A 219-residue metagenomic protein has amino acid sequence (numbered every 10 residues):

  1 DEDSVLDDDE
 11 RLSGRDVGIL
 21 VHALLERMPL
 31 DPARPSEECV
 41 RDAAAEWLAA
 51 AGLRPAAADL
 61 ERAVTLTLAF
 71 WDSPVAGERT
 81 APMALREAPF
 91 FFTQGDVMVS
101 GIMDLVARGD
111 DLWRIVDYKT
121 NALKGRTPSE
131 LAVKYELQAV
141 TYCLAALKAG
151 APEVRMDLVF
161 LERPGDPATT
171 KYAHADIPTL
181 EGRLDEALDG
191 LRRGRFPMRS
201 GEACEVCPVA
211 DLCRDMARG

Functional and structural regions predicted by a protein language model:
D1-G219: RecB-family 4Fe-4S metal-dependent nuclease core
